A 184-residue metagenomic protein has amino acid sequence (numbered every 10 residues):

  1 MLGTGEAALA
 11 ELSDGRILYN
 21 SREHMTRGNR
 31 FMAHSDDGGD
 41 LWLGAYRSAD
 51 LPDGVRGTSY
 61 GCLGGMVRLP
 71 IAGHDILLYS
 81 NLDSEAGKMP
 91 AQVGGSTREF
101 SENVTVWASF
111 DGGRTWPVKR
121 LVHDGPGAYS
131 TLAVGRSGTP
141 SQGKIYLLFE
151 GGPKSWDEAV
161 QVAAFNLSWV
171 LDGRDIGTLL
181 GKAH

Functional and structural regions predicted by a protein language model:
M1-H184: Asp-box/BNR beta-propeller blade signature and adjacent active/binding-site loops in extracellular glycan-interacting
